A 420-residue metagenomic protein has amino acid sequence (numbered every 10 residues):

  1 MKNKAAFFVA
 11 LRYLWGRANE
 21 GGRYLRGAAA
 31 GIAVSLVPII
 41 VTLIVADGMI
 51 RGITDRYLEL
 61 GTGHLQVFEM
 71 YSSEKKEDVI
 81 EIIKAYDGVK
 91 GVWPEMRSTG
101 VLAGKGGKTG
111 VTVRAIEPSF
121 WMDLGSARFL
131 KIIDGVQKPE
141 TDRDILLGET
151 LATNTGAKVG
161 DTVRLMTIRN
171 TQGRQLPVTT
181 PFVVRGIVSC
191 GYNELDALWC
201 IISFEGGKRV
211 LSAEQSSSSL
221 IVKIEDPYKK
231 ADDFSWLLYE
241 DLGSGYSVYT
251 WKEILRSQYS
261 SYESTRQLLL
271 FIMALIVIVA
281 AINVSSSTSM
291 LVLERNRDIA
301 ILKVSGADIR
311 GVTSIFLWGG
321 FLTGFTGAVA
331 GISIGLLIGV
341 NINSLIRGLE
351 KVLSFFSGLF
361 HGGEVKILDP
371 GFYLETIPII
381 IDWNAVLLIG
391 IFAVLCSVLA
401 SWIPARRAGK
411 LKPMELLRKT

Functional and structural regions predicted by a protein language model:
M1-I39, I309-R310, S314, K410 (+1 more regions): N-terminal Sec/SRP start-transfer signal
A5, E59-K105, G110-E117, F355-K366: Membrane-proximal extracellular/periplasmic loop immediately following the first transmembrane helix
G22-M49, E263-A300, F321-I334, F392-L399: Hydrophobic alpha-helical transmembrane segments of multi-pass inner-membrane transport and secretion
E81-Q215: A structural signal for hydrophobic secondary-structure junctions, strongest on transmembrane helix-loop-helix units
L176-L269, I276: Mechanotransmission and gating elements of multispan inner-membrane complexes involved in transport and envelope
N296, I301-R347: Transmembrane alpha-helical interface segments in multi-pass membrane proteins
A330-L388: Short helix-loop junctions at transmembrane helix boundaries
E375-T420: C-terminal membrane-exit region of the final transmembrane helix in multipass inner-membrane proteins
